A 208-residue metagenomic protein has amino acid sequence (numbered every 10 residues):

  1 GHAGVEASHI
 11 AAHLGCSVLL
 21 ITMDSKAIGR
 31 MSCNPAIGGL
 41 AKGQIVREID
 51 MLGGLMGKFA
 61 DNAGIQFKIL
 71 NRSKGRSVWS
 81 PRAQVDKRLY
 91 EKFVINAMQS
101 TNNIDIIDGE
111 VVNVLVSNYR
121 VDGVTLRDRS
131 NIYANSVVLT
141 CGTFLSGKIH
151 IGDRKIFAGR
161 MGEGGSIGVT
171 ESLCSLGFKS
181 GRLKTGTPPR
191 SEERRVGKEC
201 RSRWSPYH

Functional and structural regions predicted by a protein language model:
G1: Glycine-rich Rossmann-fold phosphate-binding loop(s) that bind the pyrophosphate of adenine dinucleotide cofactors
G4: N-terminal Rossmann-fold NAD(P) dinucleotide-binding loop
A7-N113, S117, T140-R160, G164-T170 (+1 more regions): Conserved N-terminal/central alpha/beta ligand/cofactor-binding core
R120-V124: Peripheral, non-AAA+ core regions of ATP-driven protein-machinery
R127-S136: Core beta-strand elements of the Rossmann-like FAD/NAD(P) dinucleotide-binding domain in flavoenzyme oxidoreductases
